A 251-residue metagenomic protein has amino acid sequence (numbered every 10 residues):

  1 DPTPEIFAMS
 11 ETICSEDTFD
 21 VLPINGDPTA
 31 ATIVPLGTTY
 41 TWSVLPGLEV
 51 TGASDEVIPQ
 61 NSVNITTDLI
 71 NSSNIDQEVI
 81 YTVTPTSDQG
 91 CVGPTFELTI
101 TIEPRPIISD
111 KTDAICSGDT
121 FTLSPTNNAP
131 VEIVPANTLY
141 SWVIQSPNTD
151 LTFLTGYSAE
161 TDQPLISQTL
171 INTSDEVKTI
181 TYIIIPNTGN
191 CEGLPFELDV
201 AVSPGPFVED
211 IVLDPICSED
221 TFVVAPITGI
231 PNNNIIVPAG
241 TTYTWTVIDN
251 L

Functional and structural regions predicted by a protein language model:
D1-L251: Extracellular low-complexity Ser/Thr/Asn/Gly-rich intrinsically disordered segments
